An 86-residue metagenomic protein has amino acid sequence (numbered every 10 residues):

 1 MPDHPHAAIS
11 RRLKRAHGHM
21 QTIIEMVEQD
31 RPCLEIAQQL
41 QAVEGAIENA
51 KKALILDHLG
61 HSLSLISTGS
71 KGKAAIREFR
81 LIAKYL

Functional and structural regions predicted by a protein language model:
M1-L86: Solvent-exposed interaction patches of small proteins and small membrane subunits
